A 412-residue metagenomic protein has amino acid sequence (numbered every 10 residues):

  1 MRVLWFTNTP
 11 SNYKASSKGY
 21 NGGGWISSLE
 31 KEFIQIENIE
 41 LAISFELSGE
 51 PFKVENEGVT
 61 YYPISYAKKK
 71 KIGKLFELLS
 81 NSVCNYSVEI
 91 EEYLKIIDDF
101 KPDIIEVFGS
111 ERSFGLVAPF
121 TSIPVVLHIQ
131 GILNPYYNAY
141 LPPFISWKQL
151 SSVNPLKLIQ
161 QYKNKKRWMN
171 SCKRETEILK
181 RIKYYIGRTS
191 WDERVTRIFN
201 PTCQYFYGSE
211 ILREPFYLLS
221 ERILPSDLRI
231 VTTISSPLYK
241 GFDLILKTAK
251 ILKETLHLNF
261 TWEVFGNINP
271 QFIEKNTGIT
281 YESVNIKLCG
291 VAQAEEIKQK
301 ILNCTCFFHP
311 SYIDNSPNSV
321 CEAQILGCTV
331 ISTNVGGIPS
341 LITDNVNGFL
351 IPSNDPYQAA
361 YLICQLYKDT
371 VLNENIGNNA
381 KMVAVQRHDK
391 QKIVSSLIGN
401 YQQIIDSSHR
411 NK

Functional and structural regions predicted by a protein language model:
M1-E55, V59, K250: N-terminal subdomain of nucleotide-sugar transferases
L4, E221-K240, L246-A249: Conserved donor-binding/catalytic core segment of Leloir-type glycosyltransferases
S28-L29, L133, Q149-Y185, I198: Membrane-proximal helix-turn-helix segments that form the acceptor-binding/catalytic region of lipid-linked
I273-E295: Nucleotide-activated donor-binding/catalytic signature segment of Leloir-type glycosyltransferases, i.e., the conserved
Y312: Aromatic "clamp/platform" in nucleotide-sugar-dependent glycosyltransferases that forms part of the donor/acceptor
T329-S332: Short hydrophobic beta-strand element within catalytic cores of glycosyltransferases and related nucleotide-activated
D344-N345, F349-P356, Q365-T370: Conserved acidic donor-binding segment of nucleotide-sugar-dependent glycosyltransferases
Q358, Q365, L372-R387, I393-G399 (+1 more regions): A short, well-ordered alpha-helix in the C-terminal region of glycosyltransferases
